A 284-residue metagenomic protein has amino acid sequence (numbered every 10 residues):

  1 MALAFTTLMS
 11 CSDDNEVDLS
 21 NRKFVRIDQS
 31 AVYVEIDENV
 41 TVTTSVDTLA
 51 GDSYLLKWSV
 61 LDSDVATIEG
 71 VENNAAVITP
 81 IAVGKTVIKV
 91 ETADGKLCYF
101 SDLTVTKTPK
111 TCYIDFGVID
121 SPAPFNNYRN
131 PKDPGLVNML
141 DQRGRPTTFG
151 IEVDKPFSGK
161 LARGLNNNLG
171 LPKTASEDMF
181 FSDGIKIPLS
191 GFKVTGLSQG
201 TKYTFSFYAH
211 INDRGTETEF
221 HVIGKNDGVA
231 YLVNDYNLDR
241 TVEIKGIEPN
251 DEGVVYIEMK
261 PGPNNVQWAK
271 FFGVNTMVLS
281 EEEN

Functional and structural regions predicted by a protein language model:
T7-S10: C-terminal motif of bacterial Sec signal peptides marking the signal peptidase cleavage site
S12-T108: Extracytoplasmic soluble-region selector
T79-P80, T195-S198, G246-E248: Short, flexible loop/turn segments at beta-strand junctions in immunoglobulin-like and fibronectin type III
V87-E91, S206, E258: Extracellular recognition modules
T108-I185, G246-N284: Low-complexity, Gly/Ser/Thr/Pro- and Asn/Asp-enriched, turn/coil-prone segments that serve as flexible N-terminal
S190-F192, Q199-D213: A short beta-strand element within beta-rich, extracytoplasmic domains of secreted/secretory-pathway proteins
A209, D213-G228: Short, surface-exposed beta-strand/strand-loop-strand elements in extracellular ectodomains
D227-P249: Extracellular carbohydrate recognition and processing domains and analogous Trp-centered ligand-binding platforms
